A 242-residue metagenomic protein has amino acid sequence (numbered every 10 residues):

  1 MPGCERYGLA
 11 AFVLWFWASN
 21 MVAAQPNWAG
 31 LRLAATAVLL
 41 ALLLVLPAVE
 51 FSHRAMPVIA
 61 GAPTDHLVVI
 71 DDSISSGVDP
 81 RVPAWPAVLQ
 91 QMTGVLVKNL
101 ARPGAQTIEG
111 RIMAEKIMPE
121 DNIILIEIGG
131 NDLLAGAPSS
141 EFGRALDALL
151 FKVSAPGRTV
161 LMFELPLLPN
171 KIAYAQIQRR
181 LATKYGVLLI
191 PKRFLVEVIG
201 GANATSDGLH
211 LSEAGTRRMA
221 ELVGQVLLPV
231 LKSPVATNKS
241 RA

Functional and structural regions predicted by a protein language model:
E5-L9: Structural signature of hydrophobic alpha-helical transmembrane segments
A11-N20, W28-R32, T36, M92 (+1 more regions): Alpha-helical cap/lid subdomain in secreted, periplasmic, or secretory-pathway luminal O-acyl-processing enzymes
L31-E50: Internal/C-terminal transmembrane anchor helices
V45-A105, E109-E120: Serine-esterase "nucleophile elbow" of acetyl-processing enzymes
